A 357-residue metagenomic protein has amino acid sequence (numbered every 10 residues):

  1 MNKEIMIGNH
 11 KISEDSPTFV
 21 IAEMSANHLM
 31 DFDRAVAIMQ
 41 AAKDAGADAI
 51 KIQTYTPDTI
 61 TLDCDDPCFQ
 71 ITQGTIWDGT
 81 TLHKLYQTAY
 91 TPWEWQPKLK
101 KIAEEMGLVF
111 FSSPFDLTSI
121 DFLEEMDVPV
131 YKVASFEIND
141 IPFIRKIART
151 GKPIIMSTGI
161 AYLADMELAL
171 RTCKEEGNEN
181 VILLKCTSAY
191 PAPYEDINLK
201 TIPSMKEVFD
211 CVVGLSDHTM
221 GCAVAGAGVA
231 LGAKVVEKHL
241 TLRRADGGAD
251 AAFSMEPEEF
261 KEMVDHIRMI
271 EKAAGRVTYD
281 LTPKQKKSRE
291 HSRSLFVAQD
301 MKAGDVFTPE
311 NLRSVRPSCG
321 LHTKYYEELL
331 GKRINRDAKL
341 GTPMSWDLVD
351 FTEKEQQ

Functional and structural regions predicted by a protein language model:
M1-Q357: Catalytic cores and adjacent flexible loops of soluble metabolic enzymes that perform enolate/carbanion chemistry on
